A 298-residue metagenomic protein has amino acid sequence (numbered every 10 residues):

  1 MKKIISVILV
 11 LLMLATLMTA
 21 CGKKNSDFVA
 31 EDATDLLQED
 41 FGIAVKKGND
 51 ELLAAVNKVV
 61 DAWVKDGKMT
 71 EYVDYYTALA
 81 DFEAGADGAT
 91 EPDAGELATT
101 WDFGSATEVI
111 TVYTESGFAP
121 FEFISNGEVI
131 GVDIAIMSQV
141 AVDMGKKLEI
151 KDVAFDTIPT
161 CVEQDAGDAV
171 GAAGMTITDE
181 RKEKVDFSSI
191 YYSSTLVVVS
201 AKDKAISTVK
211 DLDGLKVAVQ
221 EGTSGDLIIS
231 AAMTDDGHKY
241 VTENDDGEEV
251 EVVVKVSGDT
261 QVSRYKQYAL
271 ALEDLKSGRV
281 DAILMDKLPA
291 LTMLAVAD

Functional and structural regions predicted by a protein language model:
K24-L37, T157, A173-K184, I228-A232 (+1 more regions): A ligand-binding cleft/hinge motif common to bilobed small-molecule-binding domains
N25-N57, A80-T90, E115-S116, Y192-S200 (+1 more regions): Periplasmic-binding protein-like
S26, G145-K147, E163-A173, L215-K216 (+3 more regions): Alpha-to-beta junction loops
D27-L36, V45, S138, V142 (+1 more regions): Acidic, polar ligand-binding/catalytic clefts
D32-L37, A55-A106, S224-V262, A295-D298: Ligand-binding clefts/hinges and TM-proximal coupling segments of bilobed small-molecule sensing domains
E39, I134, E149-V162, K204 (+1 more regions): Short helix-initiation/N-cap motifs at beta->coil->alpha
A55, W63, E71, Y75-Y76 (+2 more regions): Extracytoplasmic small-molecule ligand-binding "clamshell" domains of the periplasmic binding protein/Venus flytrap
S200-V217, A232-V241: Flexible hinge/capping segments at coil-to-helix
